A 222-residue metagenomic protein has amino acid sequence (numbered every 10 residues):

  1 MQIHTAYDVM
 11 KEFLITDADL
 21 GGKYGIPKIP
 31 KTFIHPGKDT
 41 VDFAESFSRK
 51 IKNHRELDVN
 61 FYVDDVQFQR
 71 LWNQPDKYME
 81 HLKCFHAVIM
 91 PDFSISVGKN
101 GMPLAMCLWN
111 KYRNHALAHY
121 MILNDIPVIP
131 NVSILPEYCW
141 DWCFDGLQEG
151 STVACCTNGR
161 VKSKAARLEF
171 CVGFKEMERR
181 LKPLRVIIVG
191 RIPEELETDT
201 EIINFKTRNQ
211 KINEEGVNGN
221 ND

Functional and structural regions predicted by a protein language model:
H4-H81, N221: Non-catalytic, usually N-terminal nucleic-acid engagement modules in DNA/RNA processing proteins
S48-H54, D58-V59, V63, L71-V217: Eukaryote-skewed repeat-based solenoidal scaffolds used as protein-protein interaction platforms, primarily
